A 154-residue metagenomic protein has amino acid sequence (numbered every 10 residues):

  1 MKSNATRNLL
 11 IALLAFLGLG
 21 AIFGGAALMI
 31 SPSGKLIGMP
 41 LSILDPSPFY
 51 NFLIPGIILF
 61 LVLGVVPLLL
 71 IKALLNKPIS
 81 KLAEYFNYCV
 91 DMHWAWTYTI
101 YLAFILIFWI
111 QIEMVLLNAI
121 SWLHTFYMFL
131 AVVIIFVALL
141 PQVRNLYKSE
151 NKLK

Functional and structural regions predicted by a protein language model:
M1-K154: Topology signature of small-to-medium multi-pass alpha-helical membrane proteins
